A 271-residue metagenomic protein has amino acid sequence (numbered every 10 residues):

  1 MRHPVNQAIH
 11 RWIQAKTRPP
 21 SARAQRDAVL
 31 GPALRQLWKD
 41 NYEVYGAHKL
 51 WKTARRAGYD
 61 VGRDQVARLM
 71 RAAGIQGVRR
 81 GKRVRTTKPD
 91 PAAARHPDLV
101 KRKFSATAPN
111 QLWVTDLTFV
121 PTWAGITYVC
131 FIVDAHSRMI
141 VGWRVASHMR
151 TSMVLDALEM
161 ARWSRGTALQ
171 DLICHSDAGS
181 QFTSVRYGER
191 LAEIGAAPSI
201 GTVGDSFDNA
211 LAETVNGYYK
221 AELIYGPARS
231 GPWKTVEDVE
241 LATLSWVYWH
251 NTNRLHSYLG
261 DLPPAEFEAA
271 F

Functional and structural regions predicted by a protein language model:
M1-F271: Charged DNA-binding/catalytic regions of mobile-element recombinases
